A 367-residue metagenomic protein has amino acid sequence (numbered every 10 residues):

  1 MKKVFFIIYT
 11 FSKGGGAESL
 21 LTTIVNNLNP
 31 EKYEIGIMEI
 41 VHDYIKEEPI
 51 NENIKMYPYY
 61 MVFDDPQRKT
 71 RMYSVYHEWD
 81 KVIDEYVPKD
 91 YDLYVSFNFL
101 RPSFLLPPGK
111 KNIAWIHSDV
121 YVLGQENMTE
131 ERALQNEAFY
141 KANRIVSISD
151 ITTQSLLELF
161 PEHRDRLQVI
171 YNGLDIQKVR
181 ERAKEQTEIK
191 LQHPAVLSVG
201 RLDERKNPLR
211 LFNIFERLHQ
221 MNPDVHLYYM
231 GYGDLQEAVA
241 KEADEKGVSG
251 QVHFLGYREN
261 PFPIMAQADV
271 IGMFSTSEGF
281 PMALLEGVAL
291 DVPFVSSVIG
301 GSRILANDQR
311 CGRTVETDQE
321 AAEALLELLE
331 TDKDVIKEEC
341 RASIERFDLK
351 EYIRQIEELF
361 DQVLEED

Functional and structural regions predicted by a protein language model:
I7-G14, N27-T70: N-terminal strand-loop element at the rim of the active site of nucleotide-sugar-dependent glycosyltransferases
G15-T23, P194-R217, D234-A240: A conserved mid-protein helix/loop that constitutes part of the nucleotide-sugar donor-binding site
Y94-R101, I116: Short His-centered aromatic/hydrophobic patch
I151, G173: Carbohydrate-associated surface elements
A240-G256: Nucleotide-activated donor-binding/catalytic signature segment of Leloir-type glycosyltransferases, i.e., the conserved
Y257, T276: Aromatic "clamp/platform" in nucleotide-sugar-dependent glycosyltransferases that forms part of the donor/acceptor
P293-S296: Short hydrophobic beta-strand element within catalytic cores of glycosyltransferases and related nucleotide-activated
D308-Q319, E327-D332: Conserved acidic donor-binding segment of nucleotide-sugar-dependent glycosyltransferases
